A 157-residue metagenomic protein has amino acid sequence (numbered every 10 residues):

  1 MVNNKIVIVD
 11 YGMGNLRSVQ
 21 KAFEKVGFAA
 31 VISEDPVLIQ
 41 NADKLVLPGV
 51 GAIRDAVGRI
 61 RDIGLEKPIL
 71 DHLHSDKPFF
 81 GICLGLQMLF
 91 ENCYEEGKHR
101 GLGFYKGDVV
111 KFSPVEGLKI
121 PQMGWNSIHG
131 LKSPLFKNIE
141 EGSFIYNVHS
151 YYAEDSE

Functional and structural regions predicted by a protein language model:
V2, I39, H74, G107-E157: Amide-donor transfer/coupling interface in amidating biosynthetic enzymes
I6-F28: N-terminal beta1-alpha1 ligand-phosphate binding loop
K25-I32, I60-I63, W125-L131: Short gly/ser/thr-rich secondary-structure transition/capping motifs
A29, K44, P78-F80, F144: Structural signature of beta-strand start/N-cap positions in the alpha/beta core of ABC transporter nucleotide-binding
A30-N41: Short acidic low-complexity segments
V46-P48: Structural motif
G51-M123: Cysteine-nucleophile active-site neighborhood
